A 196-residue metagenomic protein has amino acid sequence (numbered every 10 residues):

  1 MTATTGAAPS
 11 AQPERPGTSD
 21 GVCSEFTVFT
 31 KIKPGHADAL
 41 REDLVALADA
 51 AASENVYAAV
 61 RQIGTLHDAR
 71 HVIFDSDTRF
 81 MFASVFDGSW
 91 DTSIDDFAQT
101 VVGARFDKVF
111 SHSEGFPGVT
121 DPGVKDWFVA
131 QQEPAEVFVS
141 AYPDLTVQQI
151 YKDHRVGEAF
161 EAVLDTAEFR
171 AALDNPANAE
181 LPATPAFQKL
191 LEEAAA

Functional and structural regions predicted by a protein language model:
M1-H67, I73-R79, V85-T92, G118-A196: Short S/T/G/P-rich N-terminal loop/turn motif that feeds into the first structured element of a domain
A48-A52, V101-F106: A common structural junction motif
F86, D95-T100: "Short basic amphipathic alpha-helical interaction patches in structured regions
V102-P117: Conserved short beta-strand edge segments in small beta-sheet-based binding/regulatory domains
